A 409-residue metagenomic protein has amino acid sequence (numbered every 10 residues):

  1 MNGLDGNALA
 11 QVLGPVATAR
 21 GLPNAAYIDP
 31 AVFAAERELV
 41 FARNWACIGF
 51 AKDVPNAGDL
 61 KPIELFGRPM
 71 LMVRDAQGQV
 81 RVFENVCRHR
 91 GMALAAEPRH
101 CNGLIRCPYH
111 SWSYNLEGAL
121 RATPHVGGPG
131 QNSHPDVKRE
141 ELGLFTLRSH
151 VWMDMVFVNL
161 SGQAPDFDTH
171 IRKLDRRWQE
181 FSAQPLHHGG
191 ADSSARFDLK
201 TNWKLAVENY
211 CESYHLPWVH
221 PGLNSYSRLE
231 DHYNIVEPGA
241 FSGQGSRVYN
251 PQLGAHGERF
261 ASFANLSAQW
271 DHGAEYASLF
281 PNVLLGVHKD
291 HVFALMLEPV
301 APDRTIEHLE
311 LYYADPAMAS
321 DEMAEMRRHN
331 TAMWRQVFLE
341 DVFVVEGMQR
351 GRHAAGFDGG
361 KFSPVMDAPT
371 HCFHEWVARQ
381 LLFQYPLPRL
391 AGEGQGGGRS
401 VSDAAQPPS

Functional and structural regions predicted by a protein language model:
L9-N24: Short, contiguous pre-domain boundary segments
L22-L65: Non-catalytic accessory segments flanking enzyme active sites
R43-P55, G128-S133, A277-P281: Short Pro/Gly-enriched beta-strand edge/turn motifs at strand-loop
D53-G162, D168-T169, K173-R176: Rieske [2Fe-2S] iron-sulfur-binding domain
V73, Q79, N85, L147-V151 (+2 more regions): C-terminal catalytic domain of Rieske-type non-heme iron oxygenases
G392-G394: Glycine-biased, low-complexity coil/linker segments
G397-G398: Intrinsic-disorder/low-complexity detector
